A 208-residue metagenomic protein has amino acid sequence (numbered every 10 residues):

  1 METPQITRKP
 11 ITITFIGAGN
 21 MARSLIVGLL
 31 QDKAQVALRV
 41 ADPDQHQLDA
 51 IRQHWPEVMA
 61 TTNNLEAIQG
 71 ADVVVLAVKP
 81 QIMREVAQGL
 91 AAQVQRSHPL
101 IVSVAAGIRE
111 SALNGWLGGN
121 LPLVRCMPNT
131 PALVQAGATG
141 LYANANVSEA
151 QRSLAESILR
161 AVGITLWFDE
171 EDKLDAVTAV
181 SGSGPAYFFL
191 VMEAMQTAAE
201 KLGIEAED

Functional and structural regions predicted by a protein language model:
M1-G70, A136-G137, E200-L202: NAD(P)+-binding Rossmann beta1-loop-alpha1 motif at the extreme N-terminus of oxidoreductases
R23, V27-Q31, Q53, Q88 (+4 more regions): Short, well-ordered alpha-helices that flank and scaffold nucleotide-derived cofactor binding pockets
S24, A50, E85-V86, A112 (+1 more regions): Phosphate- and divalent-cation-binding pockets in alpha/beta enzyme and binding domains that engage nucleotide-derived
V36, V58-M59, P99, L121-P122 (+1 more regions): A structural micro-motif
Q45, N64-L141, A145: Rossmann-like NAD(P)(H) cofactor-binding subdomain of soluble oxidoreductases
A112-P122, A138-A176, Y187-D208: Internal alpha-helical scaffold of NAD(P)-dependent oxidoreductase catalytic cores
V180: Alpha-helical membrane segments and immediately flanking helix-loop junctions that form or couple to the substrate/ion
